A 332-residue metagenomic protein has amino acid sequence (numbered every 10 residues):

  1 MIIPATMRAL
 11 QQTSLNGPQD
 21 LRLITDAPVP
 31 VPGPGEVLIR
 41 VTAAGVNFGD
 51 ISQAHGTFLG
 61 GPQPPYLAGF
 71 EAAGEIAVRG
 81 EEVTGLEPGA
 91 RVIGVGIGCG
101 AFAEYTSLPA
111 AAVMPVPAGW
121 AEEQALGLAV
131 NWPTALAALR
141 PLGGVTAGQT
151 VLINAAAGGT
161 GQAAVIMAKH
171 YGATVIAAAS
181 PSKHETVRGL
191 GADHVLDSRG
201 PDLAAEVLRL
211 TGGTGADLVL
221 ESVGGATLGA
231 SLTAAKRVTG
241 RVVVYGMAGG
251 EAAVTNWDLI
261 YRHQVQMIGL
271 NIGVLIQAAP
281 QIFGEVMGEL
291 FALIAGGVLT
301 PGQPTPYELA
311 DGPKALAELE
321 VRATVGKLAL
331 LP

Functional and structural regions predicted by a protein language model:
I2-M7, A278-P332: C-terminal hydrophobic helical "lid"/dimerization subdomain of Rossmann-like NAD(P)H-dependent oxidoreductases
P28-V46, T57-C99: Glycine-rich beta-strand-centered segment in the early N-terminal region that forms part of a ligand/cofactor-binding
S52, R91-A155: NAD(P)H dinucleotide-binding glycine-rich loop of Rossmann-like/cofactor-binding domains, especially the beta1-alpha1
G80-E82, A177-T186, R199, G225-T227 (+1 more regions): Short glycine/proline-centered loop/turn elements that form peptide/ligand docking sites
E87, L128-G200: Mid-domain Rossmann-like dinucleotide-binding core that forms the NAD(H)/NADP(H) cofactor-binding site
I93, L152, L196, V219-L220: N-terminal Rossmann-like NAD(P) cofactor-binding module of classical short-chain dehydrogenase/reductase
D202-G213: Short amphipathic alpha-helix with an adjacent loop that forms part of the alpha/beta core around
A226-V298, P332: Glycine-rich phosphate-binding loop and adjacent beta-alpha segment of Rossmann(oid) nucleotide-cofactor-binding
